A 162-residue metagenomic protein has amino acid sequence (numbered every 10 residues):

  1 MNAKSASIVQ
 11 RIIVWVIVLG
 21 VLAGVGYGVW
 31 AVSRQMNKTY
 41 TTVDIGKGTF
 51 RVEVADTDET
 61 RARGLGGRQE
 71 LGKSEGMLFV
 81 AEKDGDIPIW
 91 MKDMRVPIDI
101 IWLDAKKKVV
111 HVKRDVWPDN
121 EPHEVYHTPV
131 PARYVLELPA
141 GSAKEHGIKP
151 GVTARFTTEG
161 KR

Functional and structural regions predicted by a protein language model:
M1-V9: N-terminal Lys/Arg-rich, disordered targeting/topogenic segments
Q10, L22-R162: Compact, glycine-rich, soluble single-domain proteins
I13-V21: Sec-dependent signal peptide hydrophobic core
